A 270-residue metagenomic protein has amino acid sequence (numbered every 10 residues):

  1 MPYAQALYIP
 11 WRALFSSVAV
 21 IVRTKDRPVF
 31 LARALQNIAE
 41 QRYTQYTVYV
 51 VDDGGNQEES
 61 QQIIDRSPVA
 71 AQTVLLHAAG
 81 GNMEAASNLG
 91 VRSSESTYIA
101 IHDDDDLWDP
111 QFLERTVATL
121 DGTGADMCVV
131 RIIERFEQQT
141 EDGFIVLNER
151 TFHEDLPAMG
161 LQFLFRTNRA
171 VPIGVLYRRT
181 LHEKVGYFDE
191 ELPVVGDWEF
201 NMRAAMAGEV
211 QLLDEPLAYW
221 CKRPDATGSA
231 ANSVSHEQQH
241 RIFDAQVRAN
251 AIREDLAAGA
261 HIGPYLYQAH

Functional and structural regions predicted by a protein language model:
P2-E237: Nucleotide-sugar donor-binding/catalytic module of glycosyltransferases that assemble extracellular/cell-envelope
S233-R241, I262-H270: Non-catalytic, C-terminal membrane-associated alpha-helical segments of glycosyltransferases
Q246-A249: Amphipathic alpha-helices of TPR/Sel1-like and other helical repeat/solenoid scaffolds
